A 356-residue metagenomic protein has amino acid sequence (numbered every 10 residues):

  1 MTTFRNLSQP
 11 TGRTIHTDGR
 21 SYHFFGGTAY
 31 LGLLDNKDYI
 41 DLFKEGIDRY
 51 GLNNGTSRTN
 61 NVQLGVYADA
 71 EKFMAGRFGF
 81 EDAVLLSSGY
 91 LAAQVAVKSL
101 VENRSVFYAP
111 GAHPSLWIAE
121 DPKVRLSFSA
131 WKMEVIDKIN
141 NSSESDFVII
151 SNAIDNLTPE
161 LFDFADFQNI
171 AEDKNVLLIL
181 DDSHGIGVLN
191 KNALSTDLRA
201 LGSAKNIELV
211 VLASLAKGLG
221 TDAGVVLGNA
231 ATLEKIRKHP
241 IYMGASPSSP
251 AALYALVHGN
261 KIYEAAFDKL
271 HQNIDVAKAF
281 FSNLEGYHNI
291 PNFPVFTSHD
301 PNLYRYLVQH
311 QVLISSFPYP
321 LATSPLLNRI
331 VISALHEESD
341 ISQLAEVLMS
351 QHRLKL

Functional and structural regions predicted by a protein language model:
M1-G55, S145, L356: N-terminal "arm"/small-domain region of PLP-dependent enzymes with the aminotransferase-like
T2-R13, D18, M243, D275 (+1 more regions): Conserved C-terminal alpha-helix-loop-beta "cap" of PLP-dependent enzymes that closes/shapes the active-site mouth
I40-S88: Conserved N-terminal alpha-helix of the aminotransferase class I/II PLP-enzyme fold
A96-S115, K132, I136, L270: Conserved PLP-anchoring active-site segment centered on the Schiff-base-forming lysine
F128-L180: Active-site phosphate-binding strand-loop segment of PLP-dependent enzymes
T158-L178, D182-V210, S214-G218: Active-site pre-lysine segment of PLP-dependent enzymes
L212, A216-E264: Conserved core segment of the aminotransferase class I/II
G259-A279, N292: Structural signature of PLP-dependent enzymes
